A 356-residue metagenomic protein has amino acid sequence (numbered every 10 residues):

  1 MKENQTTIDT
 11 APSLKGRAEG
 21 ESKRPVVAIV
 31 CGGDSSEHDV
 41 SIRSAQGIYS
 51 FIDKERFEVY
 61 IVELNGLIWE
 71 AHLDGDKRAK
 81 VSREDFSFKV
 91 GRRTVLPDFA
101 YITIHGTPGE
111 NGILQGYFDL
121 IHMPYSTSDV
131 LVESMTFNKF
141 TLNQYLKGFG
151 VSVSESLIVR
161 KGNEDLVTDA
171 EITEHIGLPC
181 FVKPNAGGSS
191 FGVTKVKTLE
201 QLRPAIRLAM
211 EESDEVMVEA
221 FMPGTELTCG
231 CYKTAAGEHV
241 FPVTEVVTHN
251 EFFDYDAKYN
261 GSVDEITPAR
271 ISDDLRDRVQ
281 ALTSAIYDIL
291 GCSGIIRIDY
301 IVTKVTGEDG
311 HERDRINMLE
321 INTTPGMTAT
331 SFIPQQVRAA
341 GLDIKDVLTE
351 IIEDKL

Functional and structural regions predicted by a protein language model:
M1-L131, M135-F137, T141, R160-E171: ATP-binding N-terminal substructure of ATP-dependent carboxylate-amine bond-forming enzymes
K2-D9, E19-P25, D273-L356: ATP-dependent carboxylate activation and anion-phosphoryl transfer catalytic cores that bind Mg-ATP to form
K2-N4, G20-C31, S35, M135-G224: Active-site nucleotide/adenylate-binding loops and adjacent lid/helix of ATP-dependent enzymes
V59, P124-Y125, V153, C180 (+1 more regions): Hydrophobic beta-strand scaffold residues
D74-K80, G116-Y117, F252-N260, T323: Short, flexible, mixed-charge acidic loops at enzyme active sites
T107, P184-N185, A220-F221, Y287-C292: Short Gly/Pro-enriched turn/cap motifs at secondary-structure boundaries
K197-A281, I301-N317: Phosphate-binding site of ATP-dependent enzymes
